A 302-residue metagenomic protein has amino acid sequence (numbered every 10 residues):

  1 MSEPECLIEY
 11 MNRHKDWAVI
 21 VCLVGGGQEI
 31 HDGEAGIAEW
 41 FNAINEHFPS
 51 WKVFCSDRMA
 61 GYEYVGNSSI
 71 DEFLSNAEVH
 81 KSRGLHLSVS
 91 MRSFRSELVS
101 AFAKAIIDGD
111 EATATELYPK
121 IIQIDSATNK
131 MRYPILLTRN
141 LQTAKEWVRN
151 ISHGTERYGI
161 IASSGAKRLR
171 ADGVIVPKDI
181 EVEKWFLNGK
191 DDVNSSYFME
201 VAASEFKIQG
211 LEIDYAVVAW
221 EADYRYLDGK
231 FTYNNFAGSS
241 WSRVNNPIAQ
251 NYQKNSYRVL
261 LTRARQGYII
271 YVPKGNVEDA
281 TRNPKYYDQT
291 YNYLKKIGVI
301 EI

Functional and structural regions predicted by a protein language model:
M1-L7, E34-F41, N67-D71, L141-Q142 (+2 more regions): Well-ordered, non-membrane alpha-helical segments in soluble/globular domains
M1-R13, E200-S204: Conserved RecA-like ASCE ATPase "motif II neighborhood" in helicase/translocase motors
N12-K15, V148-T155, T262: Flexible, charged surface loops at secondary-structure boundaries
K15-V21, K52: Loop/turn-to-beta-strand initiation segments
V19, V201-I302: C-terminal accessory regions
E29-A38, N45, W51-Y226: Conserved helicase/translocase motor-coupling segment
